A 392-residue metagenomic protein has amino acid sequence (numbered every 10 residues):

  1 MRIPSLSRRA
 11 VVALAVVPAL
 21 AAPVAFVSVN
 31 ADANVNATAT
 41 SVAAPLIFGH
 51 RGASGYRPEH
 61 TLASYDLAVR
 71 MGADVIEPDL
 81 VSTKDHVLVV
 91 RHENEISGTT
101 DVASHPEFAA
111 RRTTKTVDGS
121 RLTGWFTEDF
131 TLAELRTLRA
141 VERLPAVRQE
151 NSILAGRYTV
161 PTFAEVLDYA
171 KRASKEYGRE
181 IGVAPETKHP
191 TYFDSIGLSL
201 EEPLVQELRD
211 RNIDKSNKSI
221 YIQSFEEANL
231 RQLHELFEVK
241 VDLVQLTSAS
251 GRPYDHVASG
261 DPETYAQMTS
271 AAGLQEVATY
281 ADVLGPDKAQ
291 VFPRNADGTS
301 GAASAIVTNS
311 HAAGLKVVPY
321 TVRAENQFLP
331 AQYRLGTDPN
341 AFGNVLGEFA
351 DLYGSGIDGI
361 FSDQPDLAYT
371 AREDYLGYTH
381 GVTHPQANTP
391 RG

Functional and structural regions predicted by a protein language model:
R2-G392: Phosphate-group recognition and catalysis centered on beta-loop-alpha active-site segments
